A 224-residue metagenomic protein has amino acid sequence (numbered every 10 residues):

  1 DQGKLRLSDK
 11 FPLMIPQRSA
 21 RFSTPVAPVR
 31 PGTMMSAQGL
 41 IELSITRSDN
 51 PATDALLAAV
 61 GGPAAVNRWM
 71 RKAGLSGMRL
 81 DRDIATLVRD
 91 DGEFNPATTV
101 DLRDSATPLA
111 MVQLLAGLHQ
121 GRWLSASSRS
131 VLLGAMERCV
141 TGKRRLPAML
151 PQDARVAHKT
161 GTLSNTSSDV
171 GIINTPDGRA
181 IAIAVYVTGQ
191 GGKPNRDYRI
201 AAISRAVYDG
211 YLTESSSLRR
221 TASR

Functional and structural regions predicted by a protein language model:
D1-R18, S125-S128: Short, well-structured active-site flanking segments
F11, I15-Q17, I84, V185-V187 (+1 more regions): A mature extracytoplasmic/lumenal domain signature
I15-A27, G134-R145: Short, mixed-charge aromatic SLiMs
A20-S23, A73, R82, D177-R179 (+1 more regions): Conserved catalytic core of the tyrosine transesterase superfamily
R21-F22, T33, I41, D54-L115: Mid-domain, small-residue-enriched loop/turn segments at the edges of structured enzyme/sensor domains
P28-M35: A charged helix-plus-loop insertion that forms the helical arch/lid used to bind and gate nucleic-acid substrates
A58-A59, P63, V112-R224: Structured C-terminal helix/loop/strand segments within mature extracytoplasmic catalytic/sensor domains
